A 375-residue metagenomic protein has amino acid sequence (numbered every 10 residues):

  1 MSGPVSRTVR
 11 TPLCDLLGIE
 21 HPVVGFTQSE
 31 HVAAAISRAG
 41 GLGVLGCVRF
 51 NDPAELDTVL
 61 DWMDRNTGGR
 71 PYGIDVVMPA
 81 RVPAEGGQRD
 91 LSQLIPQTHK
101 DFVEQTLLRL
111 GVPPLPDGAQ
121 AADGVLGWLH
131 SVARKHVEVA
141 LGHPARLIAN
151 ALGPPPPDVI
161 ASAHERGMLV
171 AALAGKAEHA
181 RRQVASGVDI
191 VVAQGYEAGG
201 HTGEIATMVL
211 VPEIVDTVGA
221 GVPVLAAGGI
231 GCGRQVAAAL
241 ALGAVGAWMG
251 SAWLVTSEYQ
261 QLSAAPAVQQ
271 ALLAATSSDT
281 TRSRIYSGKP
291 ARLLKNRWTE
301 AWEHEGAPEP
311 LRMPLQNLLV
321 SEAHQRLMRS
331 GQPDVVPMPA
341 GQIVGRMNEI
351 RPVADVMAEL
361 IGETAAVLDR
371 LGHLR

Functional and structural regions predicted by a protein language model:
M1, D90-L107, E204-L225, G231-R375: Conserved active-site-proximal phosphate/metal-binding subdomains
S2-V218: Active-site entrance/lid segments in N-terminal catalytic domains of soluble metabolic enzymes
G25, A227-G228: Glycine-rich Rossmann-fold phosphate-binding loop(s) that bind the pyrophosphate of adenine dinucleotide cofactors
P154, I230-G231: Residue-level detector of alpha-helix initiation sites
